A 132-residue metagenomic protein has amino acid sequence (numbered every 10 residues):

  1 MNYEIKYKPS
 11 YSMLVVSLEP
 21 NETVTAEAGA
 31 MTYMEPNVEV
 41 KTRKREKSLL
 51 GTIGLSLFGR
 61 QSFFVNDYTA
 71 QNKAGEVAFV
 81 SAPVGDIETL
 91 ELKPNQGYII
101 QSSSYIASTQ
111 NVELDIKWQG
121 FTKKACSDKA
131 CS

Functional and structural regions predicted by a protein language model:
M1-S132: Composition-driven recognition of glycine/serine/threonine/acidic- and proline-rich low-complexity segments and repeats
